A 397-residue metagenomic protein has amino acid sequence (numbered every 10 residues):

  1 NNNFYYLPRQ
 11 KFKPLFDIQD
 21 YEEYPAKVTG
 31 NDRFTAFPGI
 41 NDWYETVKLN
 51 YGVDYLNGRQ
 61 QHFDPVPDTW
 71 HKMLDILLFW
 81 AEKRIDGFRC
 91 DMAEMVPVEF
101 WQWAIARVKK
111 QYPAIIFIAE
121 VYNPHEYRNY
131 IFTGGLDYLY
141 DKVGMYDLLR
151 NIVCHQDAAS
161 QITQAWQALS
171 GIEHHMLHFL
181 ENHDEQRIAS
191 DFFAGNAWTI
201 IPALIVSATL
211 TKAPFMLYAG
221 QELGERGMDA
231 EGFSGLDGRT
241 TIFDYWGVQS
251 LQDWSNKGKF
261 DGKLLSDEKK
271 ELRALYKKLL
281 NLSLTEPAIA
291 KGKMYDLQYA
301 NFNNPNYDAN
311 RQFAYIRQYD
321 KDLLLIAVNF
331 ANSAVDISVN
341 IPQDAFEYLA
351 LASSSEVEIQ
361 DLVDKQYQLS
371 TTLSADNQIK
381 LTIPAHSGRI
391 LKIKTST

Functional and structural regions predicted by a protein language model:
N1-G87, A93, A106-P214, A219 (+4 more regions): Alpha-amylase-like alpha-glycosidases and glucanotransferases acting on alpha-linked glucans and related
M92-V96, V121-N123, E181-D184, W246 (+5 more regions): Short, flexible loop/turn elements at secondary-structure junctions
E99-Q102: Active-site-adjacent beta->alpha loops and helix N-cap segments on the catalytic face of soluble alpha/beta enzymes
I116-Y122, D147, A350-V363: A generic structural motif
E173, E181-N182, R187-E356: Loop/helix patches that line or flank the sugar-binding groove of alpha-linked glycan CAZymes
E356-D376: Solvent-exposed beta-strand/loop surfaces of large extracellular or lumenal domains
T371-T397: C-terminal beta-strand-rich structural cap/linker in extracellular carbohydrate-active enzymes
